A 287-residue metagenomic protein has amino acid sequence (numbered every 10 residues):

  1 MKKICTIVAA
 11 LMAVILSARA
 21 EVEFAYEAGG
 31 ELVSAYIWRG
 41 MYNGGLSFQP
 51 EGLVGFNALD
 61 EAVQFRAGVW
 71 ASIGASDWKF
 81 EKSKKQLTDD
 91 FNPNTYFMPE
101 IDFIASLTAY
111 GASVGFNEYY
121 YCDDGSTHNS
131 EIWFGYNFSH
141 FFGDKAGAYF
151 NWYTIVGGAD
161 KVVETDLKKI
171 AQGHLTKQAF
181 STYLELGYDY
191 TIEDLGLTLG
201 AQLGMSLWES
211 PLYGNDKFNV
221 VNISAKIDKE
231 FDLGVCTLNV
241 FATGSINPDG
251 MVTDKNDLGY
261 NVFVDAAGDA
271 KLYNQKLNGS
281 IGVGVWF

Functional and structural regions predicted by a protein language model:
M1-E27, A62: Cleavable N-terminal export/targeting peptides
A20-A25, N57-A67, T108-G111, G125 (+4 more regions): Short loop/turn motifs that connect adjacent beta-strands in outer-membrane beta-barrel proteins
A20-E81: Short glycine/proline- and aromatic-enriched beta-strand/turn motifs that initiate or cap beta-hairpins
V22-F24, G44-P50, F97-I101, S126-I132 (+4 more regions): Residues that define the transmembrane beta-barrel architecture of outer-membrane proteins
G30-S34, P50-F56, V69, F103-A109 (+8 more regions): Residues on the lipid-exposed face of transmembrane beta-strands in outer-membrane beta-barrel proteins
E61-T108, S113-H128: Surface-exposed loop and membrane-interface regions of Gram-negative outer-membrane beta-barrel proteins
G125-F218, I223: Detector for outer-membrane/organellar transmembrane beta-barrel domains, recognizing the amphipathic beta-strand
G214-F287: Predominantly the C-terminal beta-signal and adjacent terminal strand-loop region of outer-membrane beta-barrel
